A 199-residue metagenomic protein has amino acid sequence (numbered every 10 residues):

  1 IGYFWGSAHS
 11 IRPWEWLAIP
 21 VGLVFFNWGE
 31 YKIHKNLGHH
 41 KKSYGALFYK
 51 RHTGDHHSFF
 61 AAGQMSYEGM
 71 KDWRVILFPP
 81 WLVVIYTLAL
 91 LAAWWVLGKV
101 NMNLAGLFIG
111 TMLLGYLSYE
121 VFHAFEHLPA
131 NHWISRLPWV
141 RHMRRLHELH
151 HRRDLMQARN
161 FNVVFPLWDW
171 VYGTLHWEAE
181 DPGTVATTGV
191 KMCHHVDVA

Functional and structural regions predicted by a protein language model:
G2-L17, A93-L107: Helix-coil boundary and interhelical linker segments in multi-pass alpha-helical membrane proteins
R12, P20, V24, R159-N160: Short, contiguous, pocket-lining structural segments that sit at or immediately flank catalytic/ligand-binding sites
L17-I33: N-terminal signal-anchor transmembrane alpha helix
W28-G189: Membrane-embedded catalytic scaffold of the fatty acid hydroxylase/desaturase
T188-A199: Cytosolic-facing loops and C-terminal tails of multi-pass membrane proteins
